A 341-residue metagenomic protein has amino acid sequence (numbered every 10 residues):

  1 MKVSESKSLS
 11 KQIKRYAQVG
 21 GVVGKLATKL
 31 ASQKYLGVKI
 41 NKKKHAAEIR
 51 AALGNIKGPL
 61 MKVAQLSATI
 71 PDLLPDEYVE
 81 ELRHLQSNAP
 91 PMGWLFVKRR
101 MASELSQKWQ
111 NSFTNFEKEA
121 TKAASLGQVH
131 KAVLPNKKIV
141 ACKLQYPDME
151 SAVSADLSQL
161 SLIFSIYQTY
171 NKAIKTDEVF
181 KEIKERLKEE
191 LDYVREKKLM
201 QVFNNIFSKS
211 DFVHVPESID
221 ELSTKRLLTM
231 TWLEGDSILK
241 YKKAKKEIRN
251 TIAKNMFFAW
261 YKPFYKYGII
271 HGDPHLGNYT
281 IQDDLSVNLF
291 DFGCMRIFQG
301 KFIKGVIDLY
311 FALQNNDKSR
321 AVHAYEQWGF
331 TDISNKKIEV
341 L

Functional and structural regions predicted by a protein language model:
M1-Q128, K138, S154-T176: N-terminal accessory/targeting segments that precede structured cores
E5-K11, G37-K44, I70, L233-G235 (+2 more regions): Helix-rich C-lobe and terminal helical cap/extension of kinase-like folds
V22, E81, R100, D156-L162 (+5 more regions): Alpha-helical scaffold elements adjacent to nucleotide-binding pockets in ATP/GTP-utilizing enzyme cores
D76, R83-P90, A102, E150-A155 (+4 more regions): ATP-dependent phospho-/nucleotidyl transfer catalytic cores
K131, K138-Y146: Glycine-rich ATP phosphate-binding loop
A132-V133, P274: Conserved beta3 strand of the Hanks-type protein kinase catalytic N-lobe
N136-K138, S286: Short acidic/polar mixed-charge low-complexity motifs
G277-I281: Hydrophobic residue at the +6 position relative to the catalytic HRD Asp in the kinase catalytic loop
